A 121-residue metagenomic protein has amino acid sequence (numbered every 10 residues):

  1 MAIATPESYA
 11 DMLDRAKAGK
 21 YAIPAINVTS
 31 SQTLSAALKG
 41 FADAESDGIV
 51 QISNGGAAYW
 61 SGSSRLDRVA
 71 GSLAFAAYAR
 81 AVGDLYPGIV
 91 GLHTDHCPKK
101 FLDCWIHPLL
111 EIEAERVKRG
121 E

Functional and structural regions predicted by a protein language model:
M1-P24: N-terminal amphipathic alpha-helix/helix-capping segment at the start of soluble metabolic enzymes
A4-S8, V28-Q32, A70-A74: Conserved active-site and cofactor/substrate-binding residues in soluble primary-metabolism enzymes
D14-A18, K39-S46, R80-D84: Generic secondary-structure signature for well-ordered alpha-helical cores
A16-K20, Q51, A58-Y59: Gly-rich Lys/Arg/Thr-decorated short loops/hinges at beta-loop-alpha junctions or inter-strand turns that position
Y21-A25, D47-Q51, L85, I89-H93: Structural preference for beta-strand elements that scaffold enzyme active sites
N27, A37, D95: Conserved, mostly hydrophobic/aromatic
Q32-I52: Catalytic domains of carbohydrate-active enzymes, especially glycoside hydrolases
N54-E121: Active-site beta->alpha loop and helix N-cap motifs at the rims of alpha/beta catalytic domains
